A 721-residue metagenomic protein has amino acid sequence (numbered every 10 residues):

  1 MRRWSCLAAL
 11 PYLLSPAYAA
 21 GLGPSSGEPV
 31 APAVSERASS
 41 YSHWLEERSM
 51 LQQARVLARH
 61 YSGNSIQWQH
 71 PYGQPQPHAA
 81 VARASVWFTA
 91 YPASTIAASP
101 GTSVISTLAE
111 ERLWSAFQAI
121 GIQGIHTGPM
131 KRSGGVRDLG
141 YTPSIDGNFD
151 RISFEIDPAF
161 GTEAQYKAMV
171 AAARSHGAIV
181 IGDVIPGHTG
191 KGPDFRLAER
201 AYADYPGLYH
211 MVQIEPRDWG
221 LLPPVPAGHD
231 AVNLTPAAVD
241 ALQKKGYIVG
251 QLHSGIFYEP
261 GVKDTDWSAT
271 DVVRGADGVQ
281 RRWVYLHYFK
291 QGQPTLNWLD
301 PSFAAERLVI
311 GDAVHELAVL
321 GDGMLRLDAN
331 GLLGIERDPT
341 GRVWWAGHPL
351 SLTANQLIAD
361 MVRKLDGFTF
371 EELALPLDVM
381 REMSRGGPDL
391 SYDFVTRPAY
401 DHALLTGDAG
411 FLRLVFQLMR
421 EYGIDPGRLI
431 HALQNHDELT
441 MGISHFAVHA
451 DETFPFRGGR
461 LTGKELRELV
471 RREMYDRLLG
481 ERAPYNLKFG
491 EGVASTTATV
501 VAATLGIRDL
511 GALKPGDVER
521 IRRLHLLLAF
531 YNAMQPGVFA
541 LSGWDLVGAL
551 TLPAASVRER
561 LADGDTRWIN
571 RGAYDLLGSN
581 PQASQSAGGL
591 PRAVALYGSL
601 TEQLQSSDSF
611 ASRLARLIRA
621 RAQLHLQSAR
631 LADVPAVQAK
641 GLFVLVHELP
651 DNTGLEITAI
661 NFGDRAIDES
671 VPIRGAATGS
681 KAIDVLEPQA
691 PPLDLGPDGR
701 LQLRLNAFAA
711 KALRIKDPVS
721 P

Functional and structural regions predicted by a protein language model:
S5-P16: Bacterial N-terminal signal peptides
A17-G21: Boundary at the C-terminal end of the N-terminal hydrophobic targeting segment
G23-E306, H315, L332-T406, L412 (+1 more regions): Acidic/aromatic-lined carbohydrate-recognition and catalytic surfaces of CAZymes acting on diverse glycans
A304-M324: An active-site-proximal structural segment forming one wall of the substrate-binding cleft that immediately precedes
G423, L429-E656, F662-A666: Loop/helix patches that line or flank the sugar-binding groove of alpha-linked glycan CAZymes
F662-T678: Surface-exposed beta-strand/loop patches in extracellular or lumenal glycoproteins
I673-Q689: Solvent-exposed beta-hairpin/edge-strand motifs
L695-P721: C-terminal beta-strand-rich structural cap/linker in extracellular carbohydrate-active enzymes
